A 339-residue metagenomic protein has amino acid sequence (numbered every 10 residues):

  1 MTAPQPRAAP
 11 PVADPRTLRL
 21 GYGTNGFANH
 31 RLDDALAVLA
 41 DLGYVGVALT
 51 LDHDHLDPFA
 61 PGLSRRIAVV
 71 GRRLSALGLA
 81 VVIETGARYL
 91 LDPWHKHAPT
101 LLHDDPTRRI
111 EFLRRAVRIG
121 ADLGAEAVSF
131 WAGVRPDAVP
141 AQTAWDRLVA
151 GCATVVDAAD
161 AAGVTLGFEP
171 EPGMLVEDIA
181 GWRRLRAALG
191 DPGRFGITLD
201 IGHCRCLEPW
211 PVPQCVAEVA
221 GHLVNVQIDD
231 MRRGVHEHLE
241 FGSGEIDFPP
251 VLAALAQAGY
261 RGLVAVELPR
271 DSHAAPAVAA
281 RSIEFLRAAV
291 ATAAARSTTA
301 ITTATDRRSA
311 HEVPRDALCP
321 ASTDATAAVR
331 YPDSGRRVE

Functional and structural regions predicted by a protein language model:
T2-G21, A28-G43, S75, I110 (+6 more regions): Histidine-acidic metal/acid-base catalytic patches
P6-R7, D33-D34, S75-A76, L90-G196: Active-site acidic/histidine proton-transfer and metal-coordination neighborhood in alpha/beta enzyme cores
G23-F27, D52-D54, G86-R88, G133-R135 (+4 more regions): Active-site beta-loop-alpha junctions enriched in small/polar residues
A48-T50, A127-G133, Q227: Short, conserved structural micro-motifs that define repeat-unit consensus positions and nucleotide-binding loops
T50-V70: Glycine-rich, proline-tolerant flexible connector loops at the mouths of alpha/beta enzymes
H55-P58, D92-W94, P136-P140, R205-L207 (+1 more regions): A short acidic, helix-capping loop that chelates divalent metal ions and anchors anionic groups
A60-I67, L102-P106, I110, A138-W145 (+4 more regions): Flexible, glycine- and charge-enriched loops at secondary-structure boundaries
V82-E84: Conserved alpha-helical segments that form or flank metal/cofactor-binding pockets of metalloenzymes
